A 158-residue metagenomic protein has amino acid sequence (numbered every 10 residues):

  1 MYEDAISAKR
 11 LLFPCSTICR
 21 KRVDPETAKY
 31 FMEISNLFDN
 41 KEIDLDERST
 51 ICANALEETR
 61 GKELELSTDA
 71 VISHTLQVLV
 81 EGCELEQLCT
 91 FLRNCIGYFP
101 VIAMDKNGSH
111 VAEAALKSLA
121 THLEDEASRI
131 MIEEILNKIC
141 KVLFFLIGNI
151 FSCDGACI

Functional and structural regions predicted by a protein language model:
M1-I158: Eukaryotic gene-expression regulator signature that favors modular helical reader/repeat domains and their
